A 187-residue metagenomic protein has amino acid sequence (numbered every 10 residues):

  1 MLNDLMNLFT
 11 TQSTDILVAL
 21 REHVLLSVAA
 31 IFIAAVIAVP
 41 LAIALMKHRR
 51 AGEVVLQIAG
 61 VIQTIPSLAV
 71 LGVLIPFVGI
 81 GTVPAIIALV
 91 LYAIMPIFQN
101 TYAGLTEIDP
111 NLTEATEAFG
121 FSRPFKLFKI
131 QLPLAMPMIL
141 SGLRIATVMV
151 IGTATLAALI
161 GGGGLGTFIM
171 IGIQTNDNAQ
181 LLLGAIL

Functional and structural regions predicted by a protein language model:
M1-A30: Periplasmic/extracellular loop-to-transmembrane helix junction in inner-membrane transport proteins
V18-L26, I75-P96, Q180, G184: Loop-to-helix entry region at the N-terminal start of transmembrane alpha-helices in multi-pass membrane transporters
V28, F32-P40, A44, V90 (+1 more regions): Generic alpha-helical transmembrane segments of integral inner-membrane proteins, especially permease/transport modules
V28, L91, P124-L156: Transmembrane alpha-helices
L41-L74, L89, Q99-A103: Cytoplasmic-entry segments and transmembrane alpha-helices of multi-pass inner-membrane transporters
R49, T106, P110, A118 (+1 more regions): C-terminal transmembrane helix and the adjacent membrane-cytosol boundary/short C-terminal tail of inner/organellar
N100-I139, A158: Short cytoplasmic-facing helical segments at TM-TM junctions of multi-pass membrane proteins
L165-L187: Hydrophobic alpha-helical transmembrane segments of polytopic membrane proteins
